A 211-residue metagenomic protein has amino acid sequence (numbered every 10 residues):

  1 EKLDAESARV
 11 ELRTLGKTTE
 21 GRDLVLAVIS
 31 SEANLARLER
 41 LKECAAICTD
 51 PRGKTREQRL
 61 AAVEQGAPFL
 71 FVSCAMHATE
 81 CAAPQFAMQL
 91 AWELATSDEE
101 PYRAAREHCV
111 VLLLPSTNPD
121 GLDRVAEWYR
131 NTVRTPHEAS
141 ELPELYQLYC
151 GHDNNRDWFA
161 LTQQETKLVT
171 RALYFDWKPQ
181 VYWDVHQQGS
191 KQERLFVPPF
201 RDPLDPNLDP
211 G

Functional and structural regions predicted by a protein language model:
E1-G211: Structured catalytic-domain cores with a bias toward divalent-metal coordination
